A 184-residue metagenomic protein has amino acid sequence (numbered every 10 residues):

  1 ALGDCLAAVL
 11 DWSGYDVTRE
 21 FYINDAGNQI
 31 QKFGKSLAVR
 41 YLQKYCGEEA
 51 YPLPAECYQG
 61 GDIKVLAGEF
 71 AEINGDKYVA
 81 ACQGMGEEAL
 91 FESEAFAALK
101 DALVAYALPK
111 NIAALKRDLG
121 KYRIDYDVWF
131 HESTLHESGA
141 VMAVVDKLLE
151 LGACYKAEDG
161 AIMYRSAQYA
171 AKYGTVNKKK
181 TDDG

Functional and structural regions predicted by a protein language model:
A1-G184: NTP-dependent nucleotidyl-transfer catalytic core
